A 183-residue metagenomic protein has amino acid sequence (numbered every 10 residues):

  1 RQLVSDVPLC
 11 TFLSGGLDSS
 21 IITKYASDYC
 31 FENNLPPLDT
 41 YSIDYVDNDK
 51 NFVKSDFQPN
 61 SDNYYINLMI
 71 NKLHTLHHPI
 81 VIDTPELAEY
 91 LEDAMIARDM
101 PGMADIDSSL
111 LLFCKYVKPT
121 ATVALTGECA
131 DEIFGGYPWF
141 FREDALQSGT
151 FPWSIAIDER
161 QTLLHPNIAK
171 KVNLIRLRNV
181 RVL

Functional and structural regions predicted by a protein language model:
R1-L183: ATP-dependent adenylate-handling active sites, centered on carboxylate activation for C-N bond formation
